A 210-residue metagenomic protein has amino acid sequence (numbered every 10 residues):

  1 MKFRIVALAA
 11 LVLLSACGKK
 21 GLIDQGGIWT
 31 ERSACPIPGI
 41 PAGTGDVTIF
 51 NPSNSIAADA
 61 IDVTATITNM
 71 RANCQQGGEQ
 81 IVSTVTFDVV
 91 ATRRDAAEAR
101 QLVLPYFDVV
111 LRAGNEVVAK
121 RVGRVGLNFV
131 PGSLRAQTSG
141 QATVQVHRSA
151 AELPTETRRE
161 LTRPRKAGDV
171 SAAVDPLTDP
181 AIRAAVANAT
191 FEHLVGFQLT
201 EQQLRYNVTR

Functional and structural regions predicted by a protein language model:
M1-A7: Bacterial N-terminal signal peptides that target proteins for export
L13-A16: C-terminal motif of bacterial Sec signal peptides marking the signal peptidase cleavage site
G18-G21: Bacterial signal peptide processing site
G26-S53: Post-signal peptide N-terminal segment of mature Sec-exported envelope proteins
N51-V82: Short N-terminal edge-element motif at the start of the domain
I61, N128-A173: Extended, solvent-exposed segments with strong compositional bias
G78, D95-A97, A167, S171-A187: Exposed beta-sheet edge/beta-hairpin loop segments within beta-rich domains
G78-V122, G132: Mid-length scaffold segments of soluble, non-membrane domains
